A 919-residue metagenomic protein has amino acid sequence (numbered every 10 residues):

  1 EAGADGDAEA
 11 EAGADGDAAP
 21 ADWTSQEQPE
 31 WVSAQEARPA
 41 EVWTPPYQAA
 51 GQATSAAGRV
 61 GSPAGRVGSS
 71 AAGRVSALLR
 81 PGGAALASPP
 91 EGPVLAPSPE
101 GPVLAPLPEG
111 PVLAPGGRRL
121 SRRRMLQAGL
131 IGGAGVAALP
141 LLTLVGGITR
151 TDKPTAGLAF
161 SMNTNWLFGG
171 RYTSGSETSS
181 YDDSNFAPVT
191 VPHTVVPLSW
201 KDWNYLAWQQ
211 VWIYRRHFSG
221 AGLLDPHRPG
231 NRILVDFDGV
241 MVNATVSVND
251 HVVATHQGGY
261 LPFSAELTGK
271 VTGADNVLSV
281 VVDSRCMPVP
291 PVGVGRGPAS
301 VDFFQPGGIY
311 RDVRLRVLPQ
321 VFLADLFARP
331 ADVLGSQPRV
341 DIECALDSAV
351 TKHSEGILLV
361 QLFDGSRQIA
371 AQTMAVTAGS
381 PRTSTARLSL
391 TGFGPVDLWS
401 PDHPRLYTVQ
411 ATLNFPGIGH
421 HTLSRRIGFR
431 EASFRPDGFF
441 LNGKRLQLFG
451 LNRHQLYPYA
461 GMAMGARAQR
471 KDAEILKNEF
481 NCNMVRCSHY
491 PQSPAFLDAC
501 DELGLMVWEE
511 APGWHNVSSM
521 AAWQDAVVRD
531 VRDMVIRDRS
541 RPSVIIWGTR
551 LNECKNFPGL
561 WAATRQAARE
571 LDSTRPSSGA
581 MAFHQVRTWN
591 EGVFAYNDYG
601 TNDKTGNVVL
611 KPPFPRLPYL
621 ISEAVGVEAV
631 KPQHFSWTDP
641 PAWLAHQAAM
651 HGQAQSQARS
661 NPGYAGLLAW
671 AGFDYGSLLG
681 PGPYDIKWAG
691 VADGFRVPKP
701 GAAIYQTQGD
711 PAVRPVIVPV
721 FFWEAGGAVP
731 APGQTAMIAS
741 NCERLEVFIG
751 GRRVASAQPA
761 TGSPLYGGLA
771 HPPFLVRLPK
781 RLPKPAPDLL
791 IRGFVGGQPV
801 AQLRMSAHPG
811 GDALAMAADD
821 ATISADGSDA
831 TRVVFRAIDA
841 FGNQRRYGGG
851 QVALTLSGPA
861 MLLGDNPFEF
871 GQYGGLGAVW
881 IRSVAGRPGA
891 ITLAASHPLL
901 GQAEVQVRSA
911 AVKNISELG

Functional and structural regions predicted by a protein language model:
P20-G58, G68-L120, A138: N-terminal secretory signal peptides
L113, R118, R124-G146: N-terminal export signals
G147, F160, L167-Y172, Q209-D325 (+6 more regions): Accessory beta-strand-rich segments of carbohydrate-active enzymes
T151-T173, N185-A221, D236-V240, V281-K352 (+5 more regions): Non-catalytic, glycine-rich low-complexity segments
F160-S161, L167-S176, V240, Q305-G308 (+3 more regions): Substrate-binding clefts and catalytic carboxylate motifs of secreted carbohydrate-active enzymes
V195-F237, M241-V248, A254, P319-F327 (+3 more regions): Active-site-adjacent substrate/metal-binding segments within catalytic domains of carbohydrate-active enzymes
I342-L346, Q734-S740, S828-R846, I891-A895: Beta-strand-rich structural segments
I418, A473-L476, M484-G701, Y705-G727: Substrate-binding/catalytic cleft of secreted carbohydrate-active enzymes, primarily glycoside hydrolases
